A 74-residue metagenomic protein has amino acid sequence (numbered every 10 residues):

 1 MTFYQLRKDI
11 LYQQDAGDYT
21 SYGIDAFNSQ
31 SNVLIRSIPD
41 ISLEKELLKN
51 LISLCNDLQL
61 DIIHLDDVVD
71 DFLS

Functional and structural regions predicted by a protein language model:
M1-D9, E46-C55: Negatively charged, low-complexity tracts enriched in Asp/Glu with abundant Ser/Thr
M1-G23: Short N-terminal "domain-start" leader segments that mark the transition from disordered tails or signal peptides into
Y4-R7, N32-V33, D61: Aromatic-residue detector
S21-G23, I41-L43, L51-C55: General N-terminal targeting signals
A26-N28: Residue-level signal for short segments within beta-strands and strand-turn junctions of well-structured beta-sheet
N32-L47: A short, exposed loop/beta-hairpin motif centered on an aromatic-Gly-Thr core
V33-L34, L51-C55, H64-D66: Short, surface-exposed, polar/charged, turn-prone segments marking secondary-structure boundaries
L58-S74: Short, mixed-charge low-complexity intrinsically disordered segments
